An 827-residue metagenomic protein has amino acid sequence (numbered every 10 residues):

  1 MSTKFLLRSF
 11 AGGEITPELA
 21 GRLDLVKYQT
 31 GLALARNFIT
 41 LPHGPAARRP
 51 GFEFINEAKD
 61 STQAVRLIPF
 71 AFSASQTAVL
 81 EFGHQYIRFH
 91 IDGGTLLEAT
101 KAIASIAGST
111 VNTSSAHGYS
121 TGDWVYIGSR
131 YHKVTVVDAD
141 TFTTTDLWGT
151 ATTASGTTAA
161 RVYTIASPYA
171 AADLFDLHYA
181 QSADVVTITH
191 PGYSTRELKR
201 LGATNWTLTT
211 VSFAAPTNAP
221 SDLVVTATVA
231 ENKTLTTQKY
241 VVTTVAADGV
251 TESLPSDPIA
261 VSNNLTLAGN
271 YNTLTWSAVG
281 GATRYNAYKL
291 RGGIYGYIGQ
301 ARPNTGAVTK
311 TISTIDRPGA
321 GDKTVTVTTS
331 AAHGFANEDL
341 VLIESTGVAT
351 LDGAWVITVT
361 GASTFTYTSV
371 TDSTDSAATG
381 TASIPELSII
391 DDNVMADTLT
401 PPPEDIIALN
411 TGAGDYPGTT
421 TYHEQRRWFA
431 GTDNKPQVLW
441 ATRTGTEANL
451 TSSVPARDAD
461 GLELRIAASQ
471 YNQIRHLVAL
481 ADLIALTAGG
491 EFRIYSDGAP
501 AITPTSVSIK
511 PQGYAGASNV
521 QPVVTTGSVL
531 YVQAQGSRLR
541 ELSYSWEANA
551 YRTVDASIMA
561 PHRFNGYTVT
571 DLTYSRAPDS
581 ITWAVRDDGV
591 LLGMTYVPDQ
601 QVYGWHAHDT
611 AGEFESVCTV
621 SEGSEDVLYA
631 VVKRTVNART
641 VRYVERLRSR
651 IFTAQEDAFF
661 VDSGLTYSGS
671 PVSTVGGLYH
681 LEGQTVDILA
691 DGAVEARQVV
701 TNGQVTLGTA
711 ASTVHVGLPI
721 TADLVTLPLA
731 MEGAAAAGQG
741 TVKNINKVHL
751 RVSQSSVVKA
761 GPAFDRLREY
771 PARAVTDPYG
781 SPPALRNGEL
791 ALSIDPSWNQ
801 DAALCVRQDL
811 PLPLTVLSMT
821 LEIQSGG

Functional and structural regions predicted by a protein language model:
M1-A102, A116-Y126, L147, A151 (+10 more regions): N-terminal assembly/attachment segments of tailed bacteriophage virion structural proteins
M1-R22, G94-Y179, T189-P191, N264-A413 (+2 more regions): Small/polar beta-strand repeat architecture
M1-T100, Y193, E197-N205, T209-S221 (+10 more regions): N-terminal beta-propeller domains
Y86-H90, R493, D497, V757-A772: Short, surface-exposed beta-strand/strand-loop-strand elements in extracellular ectodomains
P168-H178, T706-G708, T776-P811, L817-E822: Beta-sandwich interaction modules
L174-Y179, T420, R426, N434 (+1 more regions): Beta-sheet-dominated scaffold domains
L235-G249, T283-N286: Beta-strand-rich modules
N410, I720-V758, P762-R768, M819 (+1 more regions): Glycine/proline-rich low-complexity spacer/linker segments in large multi-domain proteins
